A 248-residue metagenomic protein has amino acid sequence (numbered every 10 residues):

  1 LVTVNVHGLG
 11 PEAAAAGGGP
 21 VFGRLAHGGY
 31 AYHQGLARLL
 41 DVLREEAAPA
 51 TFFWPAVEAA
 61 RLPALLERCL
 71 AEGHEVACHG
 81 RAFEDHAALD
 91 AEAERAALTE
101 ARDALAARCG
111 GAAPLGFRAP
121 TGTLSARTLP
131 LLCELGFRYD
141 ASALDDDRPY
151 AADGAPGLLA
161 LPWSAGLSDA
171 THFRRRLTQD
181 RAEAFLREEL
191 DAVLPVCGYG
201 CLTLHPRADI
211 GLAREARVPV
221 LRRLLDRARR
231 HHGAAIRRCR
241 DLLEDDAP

Functional and structural regions predicted by a protein language model:
L1-G116, T121-A160, A182-L202, I210-P248: Catalytic alpha-helical scaffold of carbohydrate-active enzymes acting on polysaccharides/glycoconjugates
A26, A170-Q179, R207-G211: Surface-exposed cleft-lining segments at the edges of enzyme active sites
L159-R175: Glycine-rich, positively charged active-site loop/lid region within alpha/beta enzyme cores that binds and organizes
